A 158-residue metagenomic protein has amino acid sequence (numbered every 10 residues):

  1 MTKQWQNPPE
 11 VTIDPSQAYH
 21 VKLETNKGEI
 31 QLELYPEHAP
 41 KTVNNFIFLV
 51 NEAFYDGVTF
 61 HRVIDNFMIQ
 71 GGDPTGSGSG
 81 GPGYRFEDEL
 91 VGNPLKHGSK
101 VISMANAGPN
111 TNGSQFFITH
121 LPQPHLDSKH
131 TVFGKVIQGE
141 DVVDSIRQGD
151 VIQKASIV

Functional and structural regions predicted by a protein language model:
M1-V158: Cyclophilin-like peptidyl-prolyl cis-trans isomerases
